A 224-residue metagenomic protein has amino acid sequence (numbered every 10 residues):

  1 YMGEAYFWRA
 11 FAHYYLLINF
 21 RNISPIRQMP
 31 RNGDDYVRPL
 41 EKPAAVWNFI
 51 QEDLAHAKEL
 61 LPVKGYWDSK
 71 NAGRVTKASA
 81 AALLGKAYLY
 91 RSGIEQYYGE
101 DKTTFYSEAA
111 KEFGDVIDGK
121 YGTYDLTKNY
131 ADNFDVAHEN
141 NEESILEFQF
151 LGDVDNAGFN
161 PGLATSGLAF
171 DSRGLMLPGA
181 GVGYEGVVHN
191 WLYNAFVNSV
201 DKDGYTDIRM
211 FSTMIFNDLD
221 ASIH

Functional and structural regions predicted by a protein language model:
Y1-T76, Y88-T104: Aromatic-anchored glycine-rich loop motif in surface-exposed flexible loops
R74-H224: An aromatic- and glycine-enriched ligand-binding surface/loop that stacks and positions planar moieties
